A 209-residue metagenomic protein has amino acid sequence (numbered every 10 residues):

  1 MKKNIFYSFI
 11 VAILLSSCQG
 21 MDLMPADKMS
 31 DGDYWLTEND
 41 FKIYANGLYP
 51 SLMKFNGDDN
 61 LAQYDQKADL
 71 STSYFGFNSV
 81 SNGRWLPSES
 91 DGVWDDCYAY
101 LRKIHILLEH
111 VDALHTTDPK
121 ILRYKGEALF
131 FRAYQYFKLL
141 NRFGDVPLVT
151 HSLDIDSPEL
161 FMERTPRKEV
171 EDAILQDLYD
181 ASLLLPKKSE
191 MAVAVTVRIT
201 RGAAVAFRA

Functional and structural regions predicted by a protein language model:
M1-D27: Bacterial Sec-dependent N-terminal signal peptides
C18-A62: Membrane-proximal, proline-rich intrinsically disordered regions
D27-S30, G83-W85, H151-P158: Short linear capping/connector segments at secondary-structure termini
E38, K42, P50-K54, F75-F143 (+2 more regions): Conserved, well-structured interaction surfaces
D59-G76, P147, T196-R198: Short, solvent-exposed turn/loop segments enriched in Gly/Ser/Thr/Pro and often Arg
L140-S152: Short, well-structured active-site flanking segments
V149, A194-V205: Aromatic-lined, polymer-binding surfaces characteristic of secreted/periplasmic polysaccharide-degrading enzymes
R208: Active-site neighborhood of glycoside hydrolase catalytic domains
